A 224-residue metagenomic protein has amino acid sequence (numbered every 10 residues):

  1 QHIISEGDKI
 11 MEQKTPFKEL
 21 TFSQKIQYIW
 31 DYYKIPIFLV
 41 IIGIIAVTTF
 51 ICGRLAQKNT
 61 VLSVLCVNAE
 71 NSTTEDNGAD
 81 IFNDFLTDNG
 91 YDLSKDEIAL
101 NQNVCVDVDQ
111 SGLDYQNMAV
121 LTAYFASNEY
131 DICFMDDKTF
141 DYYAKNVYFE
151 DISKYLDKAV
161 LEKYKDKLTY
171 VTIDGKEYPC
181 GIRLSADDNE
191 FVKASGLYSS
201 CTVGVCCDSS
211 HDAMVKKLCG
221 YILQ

Functional and structural regions predicted by a protein language model:
Q1-M11: Short, Lys/Arg-enriched N-terminal segments with co-localized hydrophobic residues within the first ~10-30 amino acids
E12-S23: Short, membrane-interfacial amphipathic segments enriched in basic
Y32-R54: Hydrophobic membrane-insertion alpha-helices, especially the h-region of bacterial N-terminal signal peptides
T60-S72: Short beta-strand segments enriched in small/hydrophobic residues
E70-S72, N77-C133, D137: Extracytoplasmic/periplasmic/luminal assembly and interaction segments in envelope/secretory/respiratory proteins
Y115-G175: Extracytoplasmic "Venus flytrap"/periplasmic binding protein-like
G196-S210: A bilobed periplasmic-binding-protein/Venus flytrap-type ligand-binding module shared by bacterial periplasmic
S210-Y221: Short amphipathic alpha-helical coupling segments at ligand-binding clamshell hinges and other catalytic/signaling
